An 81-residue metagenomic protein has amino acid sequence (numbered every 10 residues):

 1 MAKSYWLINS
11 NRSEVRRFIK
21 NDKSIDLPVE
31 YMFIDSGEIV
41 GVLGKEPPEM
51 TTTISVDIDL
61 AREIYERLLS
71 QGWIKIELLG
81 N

Functional and structural regions predicted by a protein language model:
M1-A2, E77-N81: Short intrinsically disordered terminal tails
M1-M32: Short N-terminal "domain-start" leader segments that mark the transition from disordered tails or signal peptides into
K23-R67: Acidic, low-complexity, intrinsically disordered interaction modules
W73-I74: Short glycine-aromatic motifs
